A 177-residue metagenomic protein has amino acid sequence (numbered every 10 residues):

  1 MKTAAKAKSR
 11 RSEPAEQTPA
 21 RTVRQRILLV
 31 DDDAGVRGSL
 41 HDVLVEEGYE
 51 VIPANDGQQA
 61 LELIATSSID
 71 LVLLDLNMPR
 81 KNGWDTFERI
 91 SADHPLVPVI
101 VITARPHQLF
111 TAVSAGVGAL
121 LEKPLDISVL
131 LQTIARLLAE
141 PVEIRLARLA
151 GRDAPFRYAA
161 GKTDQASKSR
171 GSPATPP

Functional and structural regions predicted by a protein language model:
M1-R26, S128-P177: Non-catalytic signal-transmission and effector/linker regions of two-component phosphorelay proteins
A34-I52: Two-component/phosphorelay signaling modules centered on CheY-like receiver
N55-Q59, N82-D85: Acidic catalytic/metal-coordinating carboxylates
E62, W84-L96: Short amphipathic alpha-helix used as the core "switch/output" element in two-component signaling
D75: Active-site residues of response regulator receiver
M78: Receiver (REC) domain active-site loop signature in two-component systems and cognate sites in sensor histidine kinases
D85, R105-E122, Q132: Alpha4 helix (beta4-alpha4-beta5 surface) of REC/receiver domains from two-component response regulators
I100-I102: Hydrophobic/aromatic residues positioned on beta-strands within the core alpha/beta folds
